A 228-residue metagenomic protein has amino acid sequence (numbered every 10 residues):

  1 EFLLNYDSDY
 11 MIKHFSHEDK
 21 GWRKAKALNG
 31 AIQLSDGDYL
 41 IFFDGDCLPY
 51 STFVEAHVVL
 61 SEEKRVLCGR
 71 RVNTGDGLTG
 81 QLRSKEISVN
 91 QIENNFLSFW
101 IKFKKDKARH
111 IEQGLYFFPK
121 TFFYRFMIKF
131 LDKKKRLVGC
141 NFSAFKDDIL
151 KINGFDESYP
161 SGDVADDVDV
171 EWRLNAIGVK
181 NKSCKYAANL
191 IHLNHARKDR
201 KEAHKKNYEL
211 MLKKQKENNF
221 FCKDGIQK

Functional and structural regions predicted by a protein language model:
E1-D19: Acidic donor-binding segment of Leloir-type glycosyltransferases
E18-S35, T52: Glycine-rich, basic loop-to-helix element that forms the pyrophosphate-binding segment of sugar-nucleotide handling
L40: Short aromatic/hydrophobic "clamp" motif used to bind/position activated sugar donors
D44-L48: The conserved acidic donor/metal-binding loop of glycosyltransferases
T52-K104: Conserved donor NDP-sugar-binding/catalytic core segment of glycosyltransferases
T74, E157-S158, C184-K201: Active-site donor/metal-binding and catalytic loop motifs of nucleotide-sugar-dependent glycosylation enzymes
S88-K134: Short, flexible, basic/aromatic active-site loop/helix in glycosyltransferases
R136-L137, N141-N153, P160-V179: A short, conserved alpha-helix in the catalytic core of glycosyltransferases
